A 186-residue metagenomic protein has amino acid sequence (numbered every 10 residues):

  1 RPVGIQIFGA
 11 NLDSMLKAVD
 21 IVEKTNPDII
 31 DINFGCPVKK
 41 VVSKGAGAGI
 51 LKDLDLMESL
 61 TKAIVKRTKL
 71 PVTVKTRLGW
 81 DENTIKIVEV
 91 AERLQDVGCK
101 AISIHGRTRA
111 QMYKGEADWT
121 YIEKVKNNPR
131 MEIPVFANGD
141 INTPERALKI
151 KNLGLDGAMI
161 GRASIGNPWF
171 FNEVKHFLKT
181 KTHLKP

Functional and structural regions predicted by a protein language model:
R1-P186: Flavin-dependent oxidoreductase catalytic cores
